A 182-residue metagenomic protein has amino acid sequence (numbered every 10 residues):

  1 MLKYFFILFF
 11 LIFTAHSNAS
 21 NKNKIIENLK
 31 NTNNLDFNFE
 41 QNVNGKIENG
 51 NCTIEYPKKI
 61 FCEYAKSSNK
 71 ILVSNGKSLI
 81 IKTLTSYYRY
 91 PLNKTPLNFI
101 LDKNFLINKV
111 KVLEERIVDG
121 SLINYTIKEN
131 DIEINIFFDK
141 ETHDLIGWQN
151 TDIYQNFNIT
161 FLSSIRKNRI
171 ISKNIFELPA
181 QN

Functional and structural regions predicted by a protein language model:
Y4-F13: Sec-dependent N-terminal signal peptides
A15-A19: Boundary at the C-terminal end of the N-terminal hydrophobic targeting segment
E27-I47: A short, Trp-centered hydrophobic/proline-enriched beta-strand micro-motif
N31, T53-K59, S74-S78, G120 (+1 more regions): Short, solvent-exposed coil/turn segments at beta-strand boundaries
E40-N42, E63-A65, K82-L84, K128 (+1 more regions): A generic structural motif
C52-L101, N158: An acidic-aromatic
L84-L122, I127: Flexible, surface-exposed loop/linker segments and immediately adjacent secondary-structure boundaries
K109-V110, E114-N182: Gly/Pro-enriched, hydrophobic low-complexity segments that function as extracytoplasmic propeptides/linkers
